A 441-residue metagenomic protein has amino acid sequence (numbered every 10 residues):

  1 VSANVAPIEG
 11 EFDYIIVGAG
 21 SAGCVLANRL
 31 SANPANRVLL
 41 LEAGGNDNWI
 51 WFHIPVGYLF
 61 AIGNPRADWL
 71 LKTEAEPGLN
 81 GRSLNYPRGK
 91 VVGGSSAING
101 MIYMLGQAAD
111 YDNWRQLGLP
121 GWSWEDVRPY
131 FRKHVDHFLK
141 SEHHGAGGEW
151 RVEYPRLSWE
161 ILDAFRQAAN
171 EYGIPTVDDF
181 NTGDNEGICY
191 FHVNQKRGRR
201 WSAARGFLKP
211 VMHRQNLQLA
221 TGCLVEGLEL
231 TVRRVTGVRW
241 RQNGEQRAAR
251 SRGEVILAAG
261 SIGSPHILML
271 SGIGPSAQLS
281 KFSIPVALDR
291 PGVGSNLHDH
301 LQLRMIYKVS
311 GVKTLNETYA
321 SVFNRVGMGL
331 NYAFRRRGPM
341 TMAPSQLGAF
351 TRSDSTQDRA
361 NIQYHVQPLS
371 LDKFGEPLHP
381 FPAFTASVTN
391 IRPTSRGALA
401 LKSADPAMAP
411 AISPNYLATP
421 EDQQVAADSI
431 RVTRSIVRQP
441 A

Functional and structural regions predicted by a protein language model:
V1-F12, R128, H134-T182, C189-F191 (+2 more regions): FAD-dependent oxidoreductase catalytic-site/capping-region signature
S2-R132, D289-G292, H300-V309: N-terminal glycine-rich phosphate/pyrophosphate-binding loop and immediately adjacent elements
C24, G198, T356: Aromatic-residue-lined binding/catalytic grooves and analogous aromatic/hydrophobic interfacial grooves in multimeric
A27-S31, Y111-R115, R128-R132, D163-N170 (+5 more regions): Non-transmembrane alpha-helical segments in soluble domains of secreted/periplasmic/extracellular proteins
N33, H213-Q215, Q439-P440: Acidic-histidine catalytic/liganding microenvironments
N33, R37, G44-W49, L228-R233 (+1 more regions): Glycine-rich loop(s) and the adjacent beta-strand/alpha-helix scaffold that form part
R115-V235, R304-M328: Conserved redox-cofactor binding core of oxidoreductases
